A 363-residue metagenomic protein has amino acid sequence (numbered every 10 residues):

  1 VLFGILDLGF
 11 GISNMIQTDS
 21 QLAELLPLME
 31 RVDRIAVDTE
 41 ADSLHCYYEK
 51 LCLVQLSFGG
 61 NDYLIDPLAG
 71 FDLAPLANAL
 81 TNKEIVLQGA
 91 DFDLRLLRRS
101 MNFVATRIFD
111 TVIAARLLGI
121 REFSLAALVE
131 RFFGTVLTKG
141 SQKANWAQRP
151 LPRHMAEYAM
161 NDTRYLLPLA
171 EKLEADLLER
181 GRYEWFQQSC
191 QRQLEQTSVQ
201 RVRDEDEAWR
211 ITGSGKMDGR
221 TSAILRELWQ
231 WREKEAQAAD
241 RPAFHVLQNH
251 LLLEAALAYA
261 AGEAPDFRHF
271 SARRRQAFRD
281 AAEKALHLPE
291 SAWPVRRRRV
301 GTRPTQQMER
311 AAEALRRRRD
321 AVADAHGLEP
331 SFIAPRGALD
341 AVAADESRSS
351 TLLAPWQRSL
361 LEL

Functional and structural regions predicted by a protein language model:
V1-N14: Short, basic, low-complexity termini and linkers enriched in Ser/Thr/Gly/Pro that act as targeting/leader peptides
S13-A127, R131: Conserved RNase H-like, two-metal-ion catalytic cores of nucleic-acid enzymes
F109, G140-Q148, L178-C190: Short, surface-exposed recognition loops or helix-turn segments adjacent to catalytic cores
A127-M155: A short, charged helix-loop
R153, L173-L363: Accessory DNA-binding and partner-docking regions appended to nucleic-acid-acting proteins, especially the terminal
